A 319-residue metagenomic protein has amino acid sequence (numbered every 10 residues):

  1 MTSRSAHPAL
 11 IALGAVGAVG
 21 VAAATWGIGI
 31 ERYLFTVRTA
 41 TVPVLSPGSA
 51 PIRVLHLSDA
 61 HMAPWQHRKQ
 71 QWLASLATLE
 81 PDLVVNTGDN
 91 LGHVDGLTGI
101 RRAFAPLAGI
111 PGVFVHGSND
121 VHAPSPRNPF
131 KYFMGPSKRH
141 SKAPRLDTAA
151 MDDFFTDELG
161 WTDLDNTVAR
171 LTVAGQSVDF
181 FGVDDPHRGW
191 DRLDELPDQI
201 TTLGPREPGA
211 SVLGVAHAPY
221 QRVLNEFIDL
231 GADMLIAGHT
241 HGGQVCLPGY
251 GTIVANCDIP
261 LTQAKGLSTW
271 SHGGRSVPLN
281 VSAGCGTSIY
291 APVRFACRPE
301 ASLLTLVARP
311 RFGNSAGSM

Functional and structural regions predicted by a protein language model:
L13, V19-A103: N-terminal active-site segment of His-dependent metallophosphoesterases
T41-L55, W161-T162, V168-F180, E207-S211 (+2 more regions): Beta-strand-turn-beta hairpins that frame and shape the catalytic cleft of phosphate-ester-processing enzymes
V54-Q70, L91-H93, H122-H140, G189-R192 (+2 more regions): Acidic/histidine-rich helix-loop elements that form or flank divalent-metal/phosphate-binding sites at the catalytic
L55-S58, L83-D89, G112-S118, L164-N166 (+3 more regions): Active-site neighborhood of phospho(di)ester-bond hydrolases with catalytic His/Asp-centered motifs
M62-H67, L91-D95, N119-P126, D165-V173 (+5 more regions): Active-site environment of divalent metal-dependent phosphoester hydrolases
R68-T172: Core catalytic region of metal-dependent phosphoesterases/phosphodiesterases, especially metallo-beta-lactamase-like
R127-W161, T167, V173-A216, R222-N225 (+1 more regions): Binuclear metal-dependent hydrolase catalytic cores centered on His/Asp/Glu-rich metal-binding motifs
P219-S302, P310-F312: Conserved beta-sheet core of the metallophosphoesterase superfamily
